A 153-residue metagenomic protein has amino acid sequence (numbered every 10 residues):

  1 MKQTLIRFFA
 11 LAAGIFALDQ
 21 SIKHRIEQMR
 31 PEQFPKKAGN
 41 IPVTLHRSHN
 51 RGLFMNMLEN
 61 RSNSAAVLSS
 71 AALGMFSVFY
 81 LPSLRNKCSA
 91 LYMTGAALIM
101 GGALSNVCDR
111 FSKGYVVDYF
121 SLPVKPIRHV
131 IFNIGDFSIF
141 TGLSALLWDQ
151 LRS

Functional and structural regions predicted by a protein language model:
M1-S153: Alpha-helical transmembrane bundles and membrane-interface segments of multipass inner-membrane proteins
